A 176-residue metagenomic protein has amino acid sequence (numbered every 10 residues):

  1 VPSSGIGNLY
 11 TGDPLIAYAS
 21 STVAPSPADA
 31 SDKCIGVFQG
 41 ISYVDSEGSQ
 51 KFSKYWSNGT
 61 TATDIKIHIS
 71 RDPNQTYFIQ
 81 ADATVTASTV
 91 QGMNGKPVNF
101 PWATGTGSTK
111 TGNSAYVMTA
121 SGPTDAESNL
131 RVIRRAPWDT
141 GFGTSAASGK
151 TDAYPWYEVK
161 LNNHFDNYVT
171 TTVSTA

Functional and structural regions predicted by a protein language model:
V1-A176: Surface-exposed, low-hydrophobicity beta-strand/loop segments enriched in small/polar/acidic residues
